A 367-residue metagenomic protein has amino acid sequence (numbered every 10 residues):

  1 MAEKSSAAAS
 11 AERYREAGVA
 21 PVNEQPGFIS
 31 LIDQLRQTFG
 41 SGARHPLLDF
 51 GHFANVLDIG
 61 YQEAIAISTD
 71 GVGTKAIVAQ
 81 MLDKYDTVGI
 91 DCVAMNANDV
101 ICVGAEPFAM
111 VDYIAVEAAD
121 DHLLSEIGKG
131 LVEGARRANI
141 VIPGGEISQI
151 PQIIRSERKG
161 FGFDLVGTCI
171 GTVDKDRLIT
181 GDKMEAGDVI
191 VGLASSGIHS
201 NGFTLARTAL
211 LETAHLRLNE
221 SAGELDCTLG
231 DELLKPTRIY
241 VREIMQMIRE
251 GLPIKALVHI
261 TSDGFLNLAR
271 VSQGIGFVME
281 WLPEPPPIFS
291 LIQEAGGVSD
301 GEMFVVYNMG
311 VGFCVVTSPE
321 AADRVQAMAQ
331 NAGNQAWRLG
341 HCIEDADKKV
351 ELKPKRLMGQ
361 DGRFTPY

Functional and structural regions predicted by a protein language model:
A2-E16, L123-V141, I154-F163, G223-E232 (+1 more regions): Glycine-/charge-enriched secondary-structure boundary and capping motifs
A2-F39: N-terminal amphipathic/basic leader segments beginning at the initiator methionine
A20, D70, G187, H259 (+1 more regions): Residue-level signature of catalytic and energy-coupling elements of molecular machines, predominantly ATP/GTP-dependent
S30-S196: Glycine-rich phosphate/pyrophosphate-binding loop regions near the starts of catalytic domains
L48, V88-M95, P236-I239, E284 (+1 more regions): Short secondary-structure boundary/capping elements
K175-L225, L229: Short, acidic (Asp/Glu-rich) active-site segment that either coordinates a divalent metal cofactor
